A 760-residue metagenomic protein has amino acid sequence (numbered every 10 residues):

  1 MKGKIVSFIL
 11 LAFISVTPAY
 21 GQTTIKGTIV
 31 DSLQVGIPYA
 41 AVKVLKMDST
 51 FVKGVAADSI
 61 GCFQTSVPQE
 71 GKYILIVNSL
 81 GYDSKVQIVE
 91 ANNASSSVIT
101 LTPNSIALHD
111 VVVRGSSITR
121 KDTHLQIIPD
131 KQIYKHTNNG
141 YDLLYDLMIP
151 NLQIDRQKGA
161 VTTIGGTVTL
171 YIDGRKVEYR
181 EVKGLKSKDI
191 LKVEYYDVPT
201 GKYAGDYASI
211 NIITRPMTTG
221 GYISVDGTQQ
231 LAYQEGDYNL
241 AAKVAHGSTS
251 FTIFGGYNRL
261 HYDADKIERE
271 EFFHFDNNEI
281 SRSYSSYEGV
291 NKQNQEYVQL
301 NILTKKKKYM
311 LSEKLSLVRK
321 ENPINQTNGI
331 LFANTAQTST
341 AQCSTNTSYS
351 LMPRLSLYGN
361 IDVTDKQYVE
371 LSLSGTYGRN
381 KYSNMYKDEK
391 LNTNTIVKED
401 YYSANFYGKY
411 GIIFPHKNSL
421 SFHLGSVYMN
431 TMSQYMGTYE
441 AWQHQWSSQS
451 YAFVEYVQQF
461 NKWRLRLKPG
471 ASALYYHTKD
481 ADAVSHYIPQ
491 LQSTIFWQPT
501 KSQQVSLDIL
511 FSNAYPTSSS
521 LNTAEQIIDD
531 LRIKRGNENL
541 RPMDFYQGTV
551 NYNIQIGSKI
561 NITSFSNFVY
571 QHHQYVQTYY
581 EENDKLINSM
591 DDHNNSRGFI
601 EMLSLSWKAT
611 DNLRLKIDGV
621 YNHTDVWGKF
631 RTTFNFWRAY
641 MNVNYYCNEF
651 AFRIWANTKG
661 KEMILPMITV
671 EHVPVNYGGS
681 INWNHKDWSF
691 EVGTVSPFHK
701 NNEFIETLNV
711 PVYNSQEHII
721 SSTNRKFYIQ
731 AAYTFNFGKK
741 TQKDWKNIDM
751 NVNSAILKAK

Functional and structural regions predicted by a protein language model:
Q22, Q34, I60-C62, D83-K85 (+15 more regions): Membrane-proximal, glycine/serine-rich, low-complexity loop/turn segments characteristic of large bacterial
L33-K46, E70: Short, ordered, surface-exposed loop/turn motifs in non-cytosolic proteins
L45-T50, K72-Q87: A short, solvent-exposed loop/turn motif at the edges and junctions of modular extracellular/periplasmic domains
D48-C62: Short, acidic Ser/Thr/Gly-rich low-complexity loop/linker segments typical of extracellular and cell-surface proteins
G184-L185, Q230-Q234, E288-N294, T345-L351 (+9 more regions): Replace "Gram-negative outer membrane beta-barrel proteins" with "bacterial and organellar outer membrane beta-barrel
G205-G227, T327-G329, S372-G378, S419-M432 (+5 more regions): Surface-exposed extracellular loop regions of Gram-negative outer-membrane beta-barrel proteins
A264-E279, P323-T340, L355, K381-K390 (+10 more regions): Outer-membrane beta-barrel translocator domains and adjoining extracellular loop/strand segments of Gram-negative
S403-N405, Y451, R535-N537, R541 (+3 more regions): Outer membrane beta-barrel strand-and-loop segments of large Gram-negative receptors, especially TonB-dependent
